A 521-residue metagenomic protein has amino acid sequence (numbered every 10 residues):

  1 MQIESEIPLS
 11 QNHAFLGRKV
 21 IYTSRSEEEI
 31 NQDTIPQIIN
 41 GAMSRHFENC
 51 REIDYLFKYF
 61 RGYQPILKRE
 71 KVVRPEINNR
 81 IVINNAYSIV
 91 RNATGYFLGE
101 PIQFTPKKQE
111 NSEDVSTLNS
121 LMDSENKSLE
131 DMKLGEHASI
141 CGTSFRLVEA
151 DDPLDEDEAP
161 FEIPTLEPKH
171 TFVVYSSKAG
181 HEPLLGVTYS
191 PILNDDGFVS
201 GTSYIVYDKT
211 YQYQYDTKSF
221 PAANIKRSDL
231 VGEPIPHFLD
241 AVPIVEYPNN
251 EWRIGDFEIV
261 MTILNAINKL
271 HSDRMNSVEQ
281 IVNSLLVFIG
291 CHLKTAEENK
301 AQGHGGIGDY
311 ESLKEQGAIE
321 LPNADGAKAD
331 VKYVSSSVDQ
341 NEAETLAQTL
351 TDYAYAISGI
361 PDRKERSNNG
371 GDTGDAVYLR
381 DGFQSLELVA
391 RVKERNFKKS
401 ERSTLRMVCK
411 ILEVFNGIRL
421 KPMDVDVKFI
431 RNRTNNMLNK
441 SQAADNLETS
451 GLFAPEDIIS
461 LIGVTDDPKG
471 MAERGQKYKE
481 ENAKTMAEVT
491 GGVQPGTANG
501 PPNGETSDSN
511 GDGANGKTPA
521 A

Functional and structural regions predicted by a protein language model:
M1-L166, N503, N510-A521: Extended, helix-rich architectural segments
M1-Y59, F257-A266, E297-K328, R363-D372 (+2 more regions): Short N-terminal secondary-structure initiator segments
N49-C50, Y63, L67, E100 (+12 more regions): Short secondary-structure junctions and interdomain/linker hinges
E110-T117, M122-N126, E130-D131, A138 (+6 more regions): Short amphipathic alpha-helical segments
M132-G135, S139-C141, F145-I254: Extended, regular secondary-structure scaffolds
E149-D151, Y189-S190, L270, S337 (+1 more regions): Structured loops at beta-to-helix junctions and adjacent beta-edge loops in soluble globular domains
K226-V377: Extended, charged amphipathic alpha-helical segments
Q302-A327, V334, V338-E342, T349-A521: C-terminal helix-loop subdomains that flank or include functional centers
